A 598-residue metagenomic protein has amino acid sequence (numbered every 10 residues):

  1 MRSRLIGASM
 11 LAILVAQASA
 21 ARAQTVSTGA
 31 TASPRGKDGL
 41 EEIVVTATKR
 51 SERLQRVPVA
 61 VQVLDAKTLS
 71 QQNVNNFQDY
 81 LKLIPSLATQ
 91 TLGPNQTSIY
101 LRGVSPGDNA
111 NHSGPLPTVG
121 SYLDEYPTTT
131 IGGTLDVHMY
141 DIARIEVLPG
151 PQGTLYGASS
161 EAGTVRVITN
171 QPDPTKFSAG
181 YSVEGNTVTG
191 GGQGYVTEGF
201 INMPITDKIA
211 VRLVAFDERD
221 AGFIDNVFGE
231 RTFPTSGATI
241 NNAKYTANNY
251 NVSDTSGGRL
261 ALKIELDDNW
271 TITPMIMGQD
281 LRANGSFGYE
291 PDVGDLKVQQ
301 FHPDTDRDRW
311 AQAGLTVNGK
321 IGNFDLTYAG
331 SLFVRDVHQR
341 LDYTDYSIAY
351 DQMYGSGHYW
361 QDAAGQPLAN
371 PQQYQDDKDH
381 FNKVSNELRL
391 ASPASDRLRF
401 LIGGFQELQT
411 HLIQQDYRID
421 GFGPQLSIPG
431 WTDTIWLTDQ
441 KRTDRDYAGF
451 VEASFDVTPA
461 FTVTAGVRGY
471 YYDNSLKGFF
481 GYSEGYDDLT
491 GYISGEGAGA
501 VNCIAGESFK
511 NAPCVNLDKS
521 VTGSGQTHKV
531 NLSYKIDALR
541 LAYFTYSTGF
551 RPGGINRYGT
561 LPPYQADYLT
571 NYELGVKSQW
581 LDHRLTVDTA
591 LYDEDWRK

Functional and structural regions predicted by a protein language model:
M1-Q72, Q78-L83, N202, D268 (+1 more regions): N-terminal Sec signal peptide and the immediately downstream disordered periplasmic leader that contains the TonB box
G36, R50-R53, K67-S70, L83-S86 (+13 more regions): Outer-membrane beta-barrel pore proteins
A179-V183, L213-A215, L260, P274 (+7 more regions): Membrane-embedded beta-strand positions of outer-membrane beta-barrel proteins
V183-T189, D217-A221, G278-R282, I321 (+6 more regions): Transmembrane beta-strands of outer-membrane beta-barrel pores
T189-N284, R309-A313, H380-N386, L390-E407 (+4 more regions): Transmembrane beta-barrel wall of Gram-negative outer-membrane proteins
E198, T316-T344, K535-R551, P563-K598: Membrane-embedded beta-barrel scaffold of Gram-negative outer-membrane proteins
F223-N249, N284-F301, D342-D376, D416-D439 (+3 more regions): Solvent-exposed loop segments that connect transmembrane elements
M277, R309-Q339, L368-D487, Y492 (+2 more regions): Face-selective signature of the C-terminal outer-membrane beta-barrel domain
